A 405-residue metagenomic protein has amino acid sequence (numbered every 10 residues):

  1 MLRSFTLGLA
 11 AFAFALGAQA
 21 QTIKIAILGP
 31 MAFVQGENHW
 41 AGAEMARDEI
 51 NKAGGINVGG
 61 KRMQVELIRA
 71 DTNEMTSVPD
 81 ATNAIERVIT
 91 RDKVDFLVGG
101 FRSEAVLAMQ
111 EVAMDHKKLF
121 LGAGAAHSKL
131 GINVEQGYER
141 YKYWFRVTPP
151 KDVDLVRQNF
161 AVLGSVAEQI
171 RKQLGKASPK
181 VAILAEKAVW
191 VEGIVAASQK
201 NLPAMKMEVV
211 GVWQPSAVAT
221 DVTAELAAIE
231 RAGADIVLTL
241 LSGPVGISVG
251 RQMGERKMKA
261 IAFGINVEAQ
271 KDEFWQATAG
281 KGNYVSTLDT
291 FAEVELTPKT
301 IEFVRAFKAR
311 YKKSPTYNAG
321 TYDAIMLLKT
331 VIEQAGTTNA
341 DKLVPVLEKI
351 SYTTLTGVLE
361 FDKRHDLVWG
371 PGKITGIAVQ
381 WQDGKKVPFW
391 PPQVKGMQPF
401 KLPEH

Functional and structural regions predicted by a protein language model:
M1-L9: Bacterial N-terminal signal peptides that target proteins for export
F14-A20: Sec/Tat signal peptide C-region and signal peptidase I cleavage site
T22, V34-A41, I56-E135, V147 (+2 more regions): Beta-alpha junction/loop-to-helix N-cap segments that form part of ligand/metal-binding clefts
A26-M45, A70-V78, F101-R102, L184-G193 (+3 more regions): Extracytoplasmic "Venus flytrap"
G36-V58, A196-A204: Short, polar/charged alpha-helical segment
V94-V210, I261-S286: Extracytoplasmic ligand/sensor domains, especially the bilobed periplasmic-binding protein
H127-S128, P149, M253-Y322, E333 (+1 more regions): Extracellular/periplasmic periplasmic-binding protein-like sensory domains
A309-N318, K329-P388, K395: Segments of small-molecule ligand-sensing domains
